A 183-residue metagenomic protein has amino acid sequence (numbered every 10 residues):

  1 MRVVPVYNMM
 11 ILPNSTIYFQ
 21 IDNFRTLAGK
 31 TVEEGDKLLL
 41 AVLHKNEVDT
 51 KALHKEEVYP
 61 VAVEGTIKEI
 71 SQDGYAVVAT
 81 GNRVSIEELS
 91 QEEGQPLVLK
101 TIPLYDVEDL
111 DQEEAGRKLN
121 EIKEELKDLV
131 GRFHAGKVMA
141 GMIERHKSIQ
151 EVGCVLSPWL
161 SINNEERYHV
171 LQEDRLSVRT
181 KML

Functional and structural regions predicted by a protein language model:
M1-L183: N-terminal low-complexity, acidic/polar interaction/targeting segments
